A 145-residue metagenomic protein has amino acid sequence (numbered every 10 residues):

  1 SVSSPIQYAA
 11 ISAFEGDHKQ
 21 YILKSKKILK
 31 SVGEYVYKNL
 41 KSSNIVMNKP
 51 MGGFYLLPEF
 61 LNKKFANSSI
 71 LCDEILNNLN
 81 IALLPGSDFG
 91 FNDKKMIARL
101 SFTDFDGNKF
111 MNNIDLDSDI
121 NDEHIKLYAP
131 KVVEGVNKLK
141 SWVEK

Functional and structural regions predicted by a protein language model:
S1-K145: PLP-dependent class I/II
